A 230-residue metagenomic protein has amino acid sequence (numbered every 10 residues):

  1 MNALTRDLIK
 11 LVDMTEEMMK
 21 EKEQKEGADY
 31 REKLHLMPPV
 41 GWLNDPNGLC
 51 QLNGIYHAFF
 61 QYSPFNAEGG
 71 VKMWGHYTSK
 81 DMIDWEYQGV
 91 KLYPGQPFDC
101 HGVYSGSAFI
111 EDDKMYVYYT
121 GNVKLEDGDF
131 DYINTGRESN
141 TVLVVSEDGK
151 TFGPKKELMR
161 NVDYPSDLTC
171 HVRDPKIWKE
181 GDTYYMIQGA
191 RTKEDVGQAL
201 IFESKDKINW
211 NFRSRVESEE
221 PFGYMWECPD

Functional and structural regions predicted by a protein language model:
M1-D230: Beta-rich carbohydrate-recognition and catalytic domains
